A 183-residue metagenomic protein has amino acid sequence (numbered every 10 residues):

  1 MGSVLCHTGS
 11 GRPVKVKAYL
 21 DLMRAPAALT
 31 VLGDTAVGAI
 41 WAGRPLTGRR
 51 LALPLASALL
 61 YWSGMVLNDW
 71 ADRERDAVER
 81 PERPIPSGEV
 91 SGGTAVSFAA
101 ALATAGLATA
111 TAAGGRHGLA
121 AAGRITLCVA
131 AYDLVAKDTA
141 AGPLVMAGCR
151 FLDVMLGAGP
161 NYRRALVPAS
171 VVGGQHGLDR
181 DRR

Functional and structural regions predicted by a protein language model:
G2-E82, V90, T94, A121 (+2 more regions): Topogenic membrane-insertion module of multi-pass membrane proteins
C6-H7, P13-L20, A103, F151-R183: C-terminal membrane-associated helical module and adjoining short loops/tails
L20-D21, T111-G115, D133-P143, A158-R163 (+1 more regions): Membrane-interface helix caps and helix-loop-helix hairpins in membrane proteins
D34-A36, L144-G159: Small-residue-rich segments of transmembrane alpha-helices in multi-pass membrane proteins, especially helix faces
V37, L67, I85, M155-L156 (+1 more regions): Hydrophobic alpha-helical interface/terminus motif in multipass membrane transporters
I40-R44, N68, T111-R116, D179-R183: Short hydrophobic alpha-helical membrane-entry/anchor segments
L55-S57, R73-V129, D153, G157 (+1 more regions): Multi-pass membrane catalytic core of lipid/isoprenoid biosynthesis enzymes
A58-L67, L127-V135, F151, V172-R183: Transmembrane alpha-helical segments that form the membrane-embedded catalytic/substrate-channel core of multi-pass
